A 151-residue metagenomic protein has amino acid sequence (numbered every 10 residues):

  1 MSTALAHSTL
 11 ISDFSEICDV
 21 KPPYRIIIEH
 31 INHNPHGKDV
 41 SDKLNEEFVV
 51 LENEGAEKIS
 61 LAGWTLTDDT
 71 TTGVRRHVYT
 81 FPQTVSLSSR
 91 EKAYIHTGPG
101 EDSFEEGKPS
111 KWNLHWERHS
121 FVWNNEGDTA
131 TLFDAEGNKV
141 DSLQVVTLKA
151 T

Functional and structural regions predicted by a protein language model:
A4-D69, R118-G127, A135-E136, V140-T151: A structural motif detector for short, solvent-exposed N-terminal "entry" segments of globular domains
I26, W64, Y79, A93 (+1 more regions): A broad, low-specificity signal marking well-ordered, structured residues that form hydrophobic/aromatic
P35, G73, V85, G100 (+1 more regions): Residue-level detector of flexible, active-site-proximal loop/helix-junction positions within diverse enzyme catalytic
G55-S89: The feature marks short-to-medium sequence segments in extracytoplasmic or secretory-pathway proteins
G73-R75, S103, G137-D141: Short, surface-exposed beta-strand/loop "edge" segments at domain boundaries and coil↔beta transitions
R76-W116: Intrinsically disordered, low-complexity Pro/Gly/Ser/Thr-rich segments with frequent PxxP/GP/PP motifs and embedded
